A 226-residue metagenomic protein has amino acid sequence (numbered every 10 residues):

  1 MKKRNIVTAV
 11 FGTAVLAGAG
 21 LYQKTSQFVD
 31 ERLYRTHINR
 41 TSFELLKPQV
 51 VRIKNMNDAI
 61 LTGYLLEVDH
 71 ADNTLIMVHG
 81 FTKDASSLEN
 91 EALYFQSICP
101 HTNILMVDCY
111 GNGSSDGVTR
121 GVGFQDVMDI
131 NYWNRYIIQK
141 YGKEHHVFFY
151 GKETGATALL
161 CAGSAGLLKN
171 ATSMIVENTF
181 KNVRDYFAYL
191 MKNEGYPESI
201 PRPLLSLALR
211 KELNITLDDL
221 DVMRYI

Functional and structural regions predicted by a protein language model:
N5-K54: An N-terminal hydrophobic leader/cap segment in hydrolases
R52-N55, L61-Y64, K211-I226: Serine-hydrolase catalytic core
D72-G80: Short beta-strand element of the alpha/beta-hydrolase
F81-F95: The serine-hydrolase catalytic nucleophile loop
A92-D116: Conserved alpha/beta-hydrolase
R120-Y141: Alpha/beta-hydrolase active-site loop
Y141-E153: Alpha/beta-hydrolase fold nucleophile elbow
C161-I215: Hydrolase active-site cap/lid region
